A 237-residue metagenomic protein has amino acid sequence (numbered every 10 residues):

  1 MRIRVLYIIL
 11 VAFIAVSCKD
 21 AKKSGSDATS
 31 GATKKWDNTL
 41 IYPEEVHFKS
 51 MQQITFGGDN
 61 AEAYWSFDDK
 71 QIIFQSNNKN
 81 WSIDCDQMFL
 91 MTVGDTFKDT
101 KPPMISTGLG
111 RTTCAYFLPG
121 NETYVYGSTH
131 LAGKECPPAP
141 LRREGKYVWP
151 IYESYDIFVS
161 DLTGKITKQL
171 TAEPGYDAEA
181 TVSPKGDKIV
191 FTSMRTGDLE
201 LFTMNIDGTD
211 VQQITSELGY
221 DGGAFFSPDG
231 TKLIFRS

Functional and structural regions predicted by a protein language model:
I14-S17: C-terminal motif of bacterial Sec signal peptides marking the signal peptidase cleavage site
K19-S26: Bacterial lipoprotein signal-peptidase II cleavage site
T33-Y42, K49-I83: Beta-strand-rich domains and repeat architectures in extracellular enzymes and scaffolds, especially beta-propellers
W36-D59, M91-R111, S160-Y176, N205-Y220: Multi-bladed beta-propeller domains
F56-D59, Q75-M88, S106-T112, G127-D156 (+4 more regions): A flexible loop/linker signature enriched in serine peptidases of the S9 family
F67-D68, P119-G120, P184-K185, P228-D229: Residue-level detector of Asp-centered blade-edge/turn motifs that repeat once per structural unit in beta-propeller
I72-I73, Y124, I189-V190, L233: Hydrophobic beta-strand positions that form the internal "hydrophobic ladder" of WD40/Gbeta-like beta-propeller blades
